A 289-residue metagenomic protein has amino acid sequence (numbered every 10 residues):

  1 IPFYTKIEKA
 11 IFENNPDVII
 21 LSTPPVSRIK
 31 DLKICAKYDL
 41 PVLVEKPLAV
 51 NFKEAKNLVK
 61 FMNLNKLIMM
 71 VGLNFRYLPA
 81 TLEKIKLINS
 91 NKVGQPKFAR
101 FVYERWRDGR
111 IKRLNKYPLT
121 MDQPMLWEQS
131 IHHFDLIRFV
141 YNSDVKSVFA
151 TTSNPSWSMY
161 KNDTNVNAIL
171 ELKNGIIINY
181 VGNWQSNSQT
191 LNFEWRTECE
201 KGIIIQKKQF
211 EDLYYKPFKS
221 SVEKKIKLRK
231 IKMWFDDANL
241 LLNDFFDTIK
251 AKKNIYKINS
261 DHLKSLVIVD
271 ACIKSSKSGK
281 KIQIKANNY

Functional and structural regions predicted by a protein language model:
I1, Y38-L40, N65-L67, I176-I177: A short helix->loop->beta-strand "cap" motif at the edges of active sites that frequently abuts
P2-F61: Beta-loop-alpha module in the N-terminal Rossmann-like domain of NAD(P)-dependent dehydrogenases, especially those
T5, L21, V44, M69-V71 (+2 more regions): Hydrophobic residues in well-ordered beta-strands that form the structural core
I11, V18-L21, K173, D247-Y289: C-terminal helix-rich "cap/oligomerization" subdomain common to oxidoreductases
D39, R113-M121, S220-L228: Short glycine/proline- and charge-enriched loop/turn segments that cap or connect secondary-structure elements
A55-F75, G94-A99: Rossmann-fold dehydrogenase core element
F75-M159, G279: Predominantly a Rossmann-like dinucleotide-binding segment in NAD(P)-dependent oxidoreductases
E128, F134-E211, N239-N254, N288-Y289: Contiguous beta-strand/loop segments that form the cofactor/metal-binding neighborhood of enzyme cores
